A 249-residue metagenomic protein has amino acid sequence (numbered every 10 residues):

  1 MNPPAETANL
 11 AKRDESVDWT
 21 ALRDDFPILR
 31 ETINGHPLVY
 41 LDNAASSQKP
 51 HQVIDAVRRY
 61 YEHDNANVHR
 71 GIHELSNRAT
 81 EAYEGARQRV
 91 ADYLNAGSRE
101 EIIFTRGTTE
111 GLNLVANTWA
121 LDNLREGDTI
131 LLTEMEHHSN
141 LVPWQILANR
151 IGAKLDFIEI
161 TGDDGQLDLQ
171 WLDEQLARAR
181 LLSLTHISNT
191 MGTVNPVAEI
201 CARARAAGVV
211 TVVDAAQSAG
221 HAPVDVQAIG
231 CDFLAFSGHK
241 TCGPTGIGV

Functional and structural regions predicted by a protein language model:
M1-V249: Pyridoxal 5′-phosphate
